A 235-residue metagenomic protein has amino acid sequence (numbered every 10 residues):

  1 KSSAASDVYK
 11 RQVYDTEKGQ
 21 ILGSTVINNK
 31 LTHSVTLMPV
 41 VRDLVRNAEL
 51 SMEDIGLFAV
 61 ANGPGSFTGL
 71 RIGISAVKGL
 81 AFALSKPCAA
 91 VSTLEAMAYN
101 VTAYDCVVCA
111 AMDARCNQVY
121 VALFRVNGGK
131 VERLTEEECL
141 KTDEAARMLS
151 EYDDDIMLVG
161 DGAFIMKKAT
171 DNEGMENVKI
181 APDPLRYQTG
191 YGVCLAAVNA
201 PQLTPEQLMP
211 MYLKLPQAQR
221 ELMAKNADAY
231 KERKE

Functional and structural regions predicted by a protein language model:
K1-A5, Y9: Single conserved hydrophobic/aromatic residue that forms the stacking wall/gate of nucleotide- or nucleobase-binding
K10-S24: Condensing-enzyme catalytic core mediating Claisen C-C bond formation in acyl metabolism
Q20, P87-Y187: Surface "functional belts" at beta-alpha junctions
H33-A48, L94: Short, well-ordered amphipathic alpha-helical segments that serve as non-catalytic structural scaffolds within diverse
V41-L57, A145-I156: Phosphate/pyrophosphate-binding loops at sites that engage ATP/ADP/AMP, CoA/4′-phosphopantetheine, polyphosphate
A59-A90: DPxDG-like acidic metal-binding loop motif
A181-E235: Acyltransferase
